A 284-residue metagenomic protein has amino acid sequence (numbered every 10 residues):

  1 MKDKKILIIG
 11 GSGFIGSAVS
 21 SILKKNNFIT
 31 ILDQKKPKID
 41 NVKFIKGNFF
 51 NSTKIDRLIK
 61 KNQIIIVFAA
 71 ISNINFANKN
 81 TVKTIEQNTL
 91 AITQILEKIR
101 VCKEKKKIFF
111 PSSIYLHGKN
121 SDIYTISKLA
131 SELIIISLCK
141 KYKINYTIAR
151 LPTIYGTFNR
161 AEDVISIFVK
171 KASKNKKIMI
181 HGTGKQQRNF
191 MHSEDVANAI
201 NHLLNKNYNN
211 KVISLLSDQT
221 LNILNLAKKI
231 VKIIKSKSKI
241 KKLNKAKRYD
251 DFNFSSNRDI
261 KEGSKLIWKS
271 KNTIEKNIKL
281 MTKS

Functional and structural regions predicted by a protein language model:
I6-K25: N-terminal Rossmann NAD(P)H-binding glycine-rich loop of SDR-like oxidoreductase domains
I9, L32, I65-A69, I108-I114 (+1 more regions): SDR active-site strand-loop-helix element
K38-N51: Rossmann-fold cofactor-recognition segment
F49-E86: NAD(P)H-binding glycine-rich loop region in Rossmannoid oxidoreductase-like domains and their noncatalytic homologs
V67, L90-Y124: Conserved Rossmann-fold NAD(P)-dependent oxidoreductase catalytic core, especially the SDR/UDP-sugar
S112-S113, L133-T157: Conserved beta-loop-beta element that borders a ligand/cofactor-binding pocket
S127-A130: Active-site helix of classical SDR
A172-S284: C-terminal substrate-binding subdomain of Rossmann-fold SDR/epimerase-dehydratase oxidoreductases
